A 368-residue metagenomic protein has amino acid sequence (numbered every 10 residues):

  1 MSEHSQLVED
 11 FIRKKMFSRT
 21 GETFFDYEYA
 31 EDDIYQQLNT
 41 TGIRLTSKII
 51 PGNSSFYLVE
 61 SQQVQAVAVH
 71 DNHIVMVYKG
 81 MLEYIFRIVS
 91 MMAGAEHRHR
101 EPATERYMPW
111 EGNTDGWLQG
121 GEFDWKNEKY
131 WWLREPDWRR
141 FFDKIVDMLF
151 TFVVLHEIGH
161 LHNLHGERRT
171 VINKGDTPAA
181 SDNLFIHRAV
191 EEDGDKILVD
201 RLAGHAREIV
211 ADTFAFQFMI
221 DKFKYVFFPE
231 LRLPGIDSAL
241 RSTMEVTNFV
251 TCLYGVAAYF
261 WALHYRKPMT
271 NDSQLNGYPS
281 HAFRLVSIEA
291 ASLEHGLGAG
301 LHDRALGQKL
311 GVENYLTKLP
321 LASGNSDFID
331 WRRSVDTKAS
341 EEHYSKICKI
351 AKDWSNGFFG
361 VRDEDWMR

Functional and structural regions predicted by a protein language model:
E3-F152, I158, H162-E167, V171: Peri-catalytic and regulatory segments of divalent metal-dependent proteins
F24-Y35, D193-F216: Active-site metal-coordination segments of metallo-dependent hydrolases
G94, V171, G175-D176, F228 (+1 more regions): Flexible domain-boundary/linker segments
E101, E105, T177-D182, P234-G235: Short amphipathic alpha-helical patches
E157-K174, V210, Q217-F223: Catalytic Zn2+-binding segment of zinc metalloproteases
N163-G204: Post-HEXXH active-site segment of zinc metalloproteases
G204, T213-R368: Long, well-structured alpha-helical subdomains associated with metal-dependent extracellular/ecto-lumenal hydrolases
